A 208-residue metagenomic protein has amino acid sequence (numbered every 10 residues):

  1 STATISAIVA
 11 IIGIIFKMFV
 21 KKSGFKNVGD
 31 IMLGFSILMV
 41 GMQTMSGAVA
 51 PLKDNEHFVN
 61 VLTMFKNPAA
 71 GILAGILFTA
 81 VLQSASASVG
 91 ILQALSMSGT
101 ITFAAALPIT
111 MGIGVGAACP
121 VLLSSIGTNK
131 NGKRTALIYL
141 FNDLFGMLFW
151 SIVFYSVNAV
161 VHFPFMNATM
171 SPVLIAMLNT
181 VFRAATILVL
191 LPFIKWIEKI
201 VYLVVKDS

Functional and structural regions predicted by a protein language model:
S1-T4, T79-A117, S125-N131, S156-F163 (+1 more regions): Membrane-interfacial helix-loop connectors
T2-A7, F25-I37, A136-F141: Cytoplasmic-side transmembrane-helix entry/capping segments in multi-pass membrane proteins
A3-I15, I72-A74: Transmembrane alpha-helical segments of multi-pass small-molecule transport proteins
S6-A10, M32, S36-V40, L148 (+2 more regions): Residue-level signal for the membrane-embedded core of alpha-helical transmembrane segments, especially mid-helix
I12-K26, V121-G127: C-terminal ends of transmembrane helices
I31-L77, L95: Helix-loop-helix hairpins and the membrane-proximal interhelical loops of multi-pass alpha-helical transport proteins
L33-S36, I76-L82, A94, L107-A117 (+2 more regions): Transmembrane helix-bundle signature of multi-pass membrane transporters/permeases
M42, V49, K53-M64, I126-S208: Transmembrane alpha-helical segments and their short flanking loops that form helix-hairpins/helix-helix interfaces
